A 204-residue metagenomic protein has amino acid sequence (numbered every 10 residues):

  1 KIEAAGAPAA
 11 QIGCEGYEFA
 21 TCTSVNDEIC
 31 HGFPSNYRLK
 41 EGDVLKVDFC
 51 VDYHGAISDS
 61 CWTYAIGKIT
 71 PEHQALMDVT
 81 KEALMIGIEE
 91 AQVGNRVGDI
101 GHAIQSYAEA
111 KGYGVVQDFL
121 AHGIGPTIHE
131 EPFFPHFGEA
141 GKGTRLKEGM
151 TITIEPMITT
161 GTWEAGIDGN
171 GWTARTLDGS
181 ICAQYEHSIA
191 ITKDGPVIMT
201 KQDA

Functional and structural regions predicted by a protein language model:
K1-A204: Active-site neighborhoods and metal-handling regions in enzymes and metal-associated proteins
